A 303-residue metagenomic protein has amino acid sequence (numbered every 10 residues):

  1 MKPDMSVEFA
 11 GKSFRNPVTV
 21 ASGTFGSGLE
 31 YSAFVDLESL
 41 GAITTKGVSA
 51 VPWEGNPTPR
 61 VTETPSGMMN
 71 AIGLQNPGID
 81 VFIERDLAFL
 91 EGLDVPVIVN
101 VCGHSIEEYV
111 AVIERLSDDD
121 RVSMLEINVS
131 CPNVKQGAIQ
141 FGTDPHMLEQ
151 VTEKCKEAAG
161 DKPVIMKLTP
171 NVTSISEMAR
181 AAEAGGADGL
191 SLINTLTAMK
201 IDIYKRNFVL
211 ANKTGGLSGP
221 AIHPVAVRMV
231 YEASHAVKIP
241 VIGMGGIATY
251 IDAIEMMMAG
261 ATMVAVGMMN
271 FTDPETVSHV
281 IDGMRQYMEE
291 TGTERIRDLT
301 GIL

Functional and structural regions predicted by a protein language model:
M1, L217-K238, I242, A248-L303: Alpha/beta catalytic cores of nucleotide-metabolism and tRNA/nucleoside-modifying enzymes
M1-V97, C102-G103: N-terminal capping/small domains of soluble enzymes
M5, V18-A21, G41-T45, V97-V101 (+6 more regions): Hydrophobic faces of well-ordered beta-strands that scaffold small-molecule active sites in alpha/beta enzyme cores
T24, C102-G103, L168-V172, G246 (+1 more regions): Short loop or secondary-structure boundary microenvironments that flank and position key functional residues
T24, Q75, I79-D80, L148 (+2 more regions): A conditional alpha-helix N-cap/helix-loop micro-motif detector
Y31, Y109-V110, S176, P274-S278: Conserved strand-to-helix beginnings and helix N-cap segments that scaffold or border functional pockets
G47-L74, V129-F141, T195-K205, V209-T214 (+2 more regions): Glycine-rich, proline-tolerant flexible connector loops at the mouths of alpha/beta enzymes
I106-I242, I251-A259, M263: Alpha/beta enzyme core
